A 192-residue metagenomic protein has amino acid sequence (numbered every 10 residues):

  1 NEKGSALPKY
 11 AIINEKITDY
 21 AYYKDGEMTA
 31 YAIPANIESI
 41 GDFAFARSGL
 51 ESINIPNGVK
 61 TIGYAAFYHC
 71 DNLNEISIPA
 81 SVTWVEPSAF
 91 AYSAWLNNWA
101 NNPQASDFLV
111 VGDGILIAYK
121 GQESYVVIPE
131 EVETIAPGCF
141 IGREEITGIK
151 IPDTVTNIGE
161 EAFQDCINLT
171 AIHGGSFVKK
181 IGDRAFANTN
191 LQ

Functional and structural regions predicted by a protein language model:
N1-K16, K24-S39, S48-T61, C70-W84 (+5 more regions): Structural signature of tandem-repeat unit edges
